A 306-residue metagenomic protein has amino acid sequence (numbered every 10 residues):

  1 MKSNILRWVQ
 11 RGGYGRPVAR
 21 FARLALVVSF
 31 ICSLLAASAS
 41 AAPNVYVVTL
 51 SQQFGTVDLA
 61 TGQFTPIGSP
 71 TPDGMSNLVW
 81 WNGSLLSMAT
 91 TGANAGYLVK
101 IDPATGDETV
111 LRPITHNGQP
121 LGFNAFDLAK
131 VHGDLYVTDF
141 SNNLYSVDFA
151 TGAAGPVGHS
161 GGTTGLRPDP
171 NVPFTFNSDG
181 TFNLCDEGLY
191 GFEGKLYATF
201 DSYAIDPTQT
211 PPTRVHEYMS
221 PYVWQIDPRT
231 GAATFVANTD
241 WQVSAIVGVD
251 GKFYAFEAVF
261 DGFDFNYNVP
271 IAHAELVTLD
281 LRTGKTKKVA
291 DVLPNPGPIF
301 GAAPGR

Functional and structural regions predicted by a protein language model:
S40-I67, L78: An edge-strand/N-cap motif at the start of beta-rich repeat modules
N44-V48, S84-M88, D134-T138, Y145 (+2 more regions): Conserved beta-propeller blade signature
S51, T91-G92, S141, S202-A204 (+1 more regions): Residue-level signature of beta-propeller blades and closely related beta-rich strand-turn architectures in secreted
Q52-G55, G96-V99, N143-Y145, P221-W224 (+1 more regions): A short loop-to-beta-strand structural motif that recurs across blades of beta-propeller domains
D58-G62, I101-G106, D148-G152, D227-G231 (+1 more regions): Short loop/turn segments that connect beta-strands within beta-propeller blades
T65-T71, E108-T115, A154-P170, T234-D240 (+1 more regions): Beta-propeller fold detector
P72-N82, Q119-V131, T163-E193, T239-D250 (+1 more regions): Repeated scaffold domains used in trafficking and secretory/extracellular systems, primarily beta-propellers
I271, L281-R306: Blade-level signature of beta-propeller repeat domains, shared across WD40, Kelch, NHL, RCC1 and BNR/Asp-box propellers
